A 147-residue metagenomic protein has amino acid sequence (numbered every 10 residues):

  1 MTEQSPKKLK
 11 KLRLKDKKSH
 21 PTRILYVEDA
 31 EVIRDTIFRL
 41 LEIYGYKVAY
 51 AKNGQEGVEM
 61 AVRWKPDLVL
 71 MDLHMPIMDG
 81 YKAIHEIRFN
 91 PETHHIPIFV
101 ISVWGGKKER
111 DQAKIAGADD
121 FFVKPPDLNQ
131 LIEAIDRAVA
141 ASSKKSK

Functional and structural regions predicted by a protein language model:
M1-R23, N129-K147: Non-catalytic signal-transmission and effector/linker regions of two-component phosphorelay proteins
E28: Conserved acidic carboxylate
E31-A49, A138: Two-component/phosphorelay signaling modules centered on CheY-like receiver
W64-L70: Active-site beta3 strand of CheY-like receiver
M75: Receiver (REC) domain active-site loop signature in two-component systems and cognate sites in sensor histidine kinases
W104-G105: Short, conserved "switch-loop" micro-motifs in signal-transduction and mechanochemical regulators
